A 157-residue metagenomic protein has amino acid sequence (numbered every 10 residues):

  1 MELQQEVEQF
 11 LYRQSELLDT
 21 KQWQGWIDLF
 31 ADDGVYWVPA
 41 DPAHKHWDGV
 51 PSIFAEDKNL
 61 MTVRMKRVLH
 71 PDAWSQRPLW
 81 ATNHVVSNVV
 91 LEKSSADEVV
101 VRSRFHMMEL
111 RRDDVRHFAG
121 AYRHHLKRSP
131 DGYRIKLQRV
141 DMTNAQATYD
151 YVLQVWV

Functional and structural regions predicted by a protein language model:
M1-D32: Short, low-complexity N-terminal intrinsically disordered segments enriched in polar/charged residues
E2, G49, D114: Conserved aromatic-histidine-acidic binding/catalytic patches
Q5-Q9, S52, N59, H117: A generic "alpha-helical surface" signal
Q14-E16, D72-L79, L110-D113: Short helix-to-loop capping/linker segments positioned immediately adjacent to catalytic or ligand/cofactor-binding
D32-R102: A solvent-exposed, acidic/Ser-Thr-rich amphipathic alpha-helical stretch
N83, V90-V157: A beta-strand edge to alpha-helix "cap/lid" segment located at domain peripheries
